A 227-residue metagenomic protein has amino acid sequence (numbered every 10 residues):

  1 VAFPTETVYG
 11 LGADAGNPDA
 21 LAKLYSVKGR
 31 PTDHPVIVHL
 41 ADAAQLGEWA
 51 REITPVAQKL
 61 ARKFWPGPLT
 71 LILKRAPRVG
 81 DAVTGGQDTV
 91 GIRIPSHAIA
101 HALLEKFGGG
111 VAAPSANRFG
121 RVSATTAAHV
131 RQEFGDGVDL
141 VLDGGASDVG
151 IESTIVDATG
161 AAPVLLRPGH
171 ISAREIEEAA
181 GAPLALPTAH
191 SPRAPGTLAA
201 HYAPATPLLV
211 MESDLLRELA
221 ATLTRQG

Functional and structural regions predicted by a protein language model:
V1-G227: Active-site-adjacent structural elements in enzyme catalytic cores
